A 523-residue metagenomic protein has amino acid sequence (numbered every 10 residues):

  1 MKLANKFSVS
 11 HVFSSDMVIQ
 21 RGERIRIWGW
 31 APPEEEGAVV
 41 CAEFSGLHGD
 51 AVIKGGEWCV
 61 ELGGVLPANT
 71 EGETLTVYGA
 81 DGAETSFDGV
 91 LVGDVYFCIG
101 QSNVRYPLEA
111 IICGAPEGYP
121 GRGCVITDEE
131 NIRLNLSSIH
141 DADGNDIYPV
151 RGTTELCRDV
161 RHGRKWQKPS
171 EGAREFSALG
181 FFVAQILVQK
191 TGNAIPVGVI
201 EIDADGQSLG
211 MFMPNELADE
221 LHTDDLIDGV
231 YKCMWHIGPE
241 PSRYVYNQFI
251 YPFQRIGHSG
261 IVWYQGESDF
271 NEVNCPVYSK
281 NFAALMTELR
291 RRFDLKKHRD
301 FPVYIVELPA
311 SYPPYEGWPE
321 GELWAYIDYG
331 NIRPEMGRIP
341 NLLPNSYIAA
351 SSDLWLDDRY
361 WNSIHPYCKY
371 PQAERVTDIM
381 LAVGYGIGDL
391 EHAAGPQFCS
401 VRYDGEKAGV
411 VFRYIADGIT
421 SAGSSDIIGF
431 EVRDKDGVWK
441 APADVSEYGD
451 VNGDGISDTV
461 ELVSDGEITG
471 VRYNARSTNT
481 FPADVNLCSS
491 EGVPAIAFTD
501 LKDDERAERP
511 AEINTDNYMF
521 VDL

Functional and structural regions predicted by a protein language model:
M1-L523: Cell-envelope and extracellular/periplasmic
